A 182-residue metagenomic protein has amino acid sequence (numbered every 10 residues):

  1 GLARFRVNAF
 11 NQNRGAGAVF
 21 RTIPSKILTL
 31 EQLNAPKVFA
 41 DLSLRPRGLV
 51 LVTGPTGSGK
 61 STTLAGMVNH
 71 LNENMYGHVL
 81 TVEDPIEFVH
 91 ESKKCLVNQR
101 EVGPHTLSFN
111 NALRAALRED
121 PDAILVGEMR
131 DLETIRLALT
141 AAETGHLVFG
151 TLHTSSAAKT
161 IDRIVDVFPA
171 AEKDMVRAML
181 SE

Functional and structural regions predicted by a protein language model:
G1-E182: Short, flexible helix-loop junctions that flank or precede catalytic/ligand sites
